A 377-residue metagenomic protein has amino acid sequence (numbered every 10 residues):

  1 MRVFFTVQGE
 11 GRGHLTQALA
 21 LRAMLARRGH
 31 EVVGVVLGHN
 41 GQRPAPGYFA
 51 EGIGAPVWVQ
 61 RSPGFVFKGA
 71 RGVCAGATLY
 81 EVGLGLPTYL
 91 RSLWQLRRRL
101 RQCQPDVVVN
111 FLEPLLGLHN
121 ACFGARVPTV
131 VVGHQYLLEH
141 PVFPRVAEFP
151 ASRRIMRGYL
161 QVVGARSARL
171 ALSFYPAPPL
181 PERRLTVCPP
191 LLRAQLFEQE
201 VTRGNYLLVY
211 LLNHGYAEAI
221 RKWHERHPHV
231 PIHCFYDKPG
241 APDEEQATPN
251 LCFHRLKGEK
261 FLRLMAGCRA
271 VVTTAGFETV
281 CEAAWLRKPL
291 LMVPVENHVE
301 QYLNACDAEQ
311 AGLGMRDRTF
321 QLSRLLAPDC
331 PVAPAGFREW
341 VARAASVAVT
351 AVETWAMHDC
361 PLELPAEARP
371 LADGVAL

Functional and structural regions predicted by a protein language model:
V7-L19: A short, glycine/small-residue-rich beta-strand->loop->alpha-helix junction that serves as a flexible
G9, A26-L84: Conserved nucleotide-sugar phosphate-binding/catalytic loop shared by glycosyltransferases and other
G72-V107, P114-L115: Conserved nucleotide-sugar donor-binding subdomain of glycosyltransferases
V108-F111, R263-L303: A donor-sugar binding/catalytic signature common to diverse glycosyltransferases and related nucleotide-sugar
V108-G124: An aromatic- and histidine-rich active-site surface loop
F123, V127-V187: Active-site-proximal region of nucleotide-activated glycan assembly enzymes, centered on histidine/acidic-rich loops
V187-G267: Donor-nucleotide binding loops and adjacent catalytic segments primarily of GT-B fold Leloir glycosyltransferases
A327-L377: C-terminal amphipathic helix plus adjacent low-complexity, charged tail appended to glycosyltransferase catalytic
